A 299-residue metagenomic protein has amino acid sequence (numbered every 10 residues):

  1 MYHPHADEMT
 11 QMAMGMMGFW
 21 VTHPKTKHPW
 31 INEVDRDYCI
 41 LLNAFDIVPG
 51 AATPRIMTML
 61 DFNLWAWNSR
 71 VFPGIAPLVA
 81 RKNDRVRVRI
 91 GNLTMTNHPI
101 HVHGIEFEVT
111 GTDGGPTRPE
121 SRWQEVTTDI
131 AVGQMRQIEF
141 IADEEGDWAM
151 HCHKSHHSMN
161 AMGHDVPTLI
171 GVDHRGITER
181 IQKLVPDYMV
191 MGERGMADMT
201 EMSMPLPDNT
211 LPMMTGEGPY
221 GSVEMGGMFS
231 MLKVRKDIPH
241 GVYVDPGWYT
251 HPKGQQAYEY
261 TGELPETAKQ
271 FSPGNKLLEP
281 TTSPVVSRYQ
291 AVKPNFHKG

Functional and structural regions predicted by a protein language model:
M1-G299: Copper-binding active sites and cupredoxin-like electron-transfer domains, recognizing His/Cys-rich ligand loops
